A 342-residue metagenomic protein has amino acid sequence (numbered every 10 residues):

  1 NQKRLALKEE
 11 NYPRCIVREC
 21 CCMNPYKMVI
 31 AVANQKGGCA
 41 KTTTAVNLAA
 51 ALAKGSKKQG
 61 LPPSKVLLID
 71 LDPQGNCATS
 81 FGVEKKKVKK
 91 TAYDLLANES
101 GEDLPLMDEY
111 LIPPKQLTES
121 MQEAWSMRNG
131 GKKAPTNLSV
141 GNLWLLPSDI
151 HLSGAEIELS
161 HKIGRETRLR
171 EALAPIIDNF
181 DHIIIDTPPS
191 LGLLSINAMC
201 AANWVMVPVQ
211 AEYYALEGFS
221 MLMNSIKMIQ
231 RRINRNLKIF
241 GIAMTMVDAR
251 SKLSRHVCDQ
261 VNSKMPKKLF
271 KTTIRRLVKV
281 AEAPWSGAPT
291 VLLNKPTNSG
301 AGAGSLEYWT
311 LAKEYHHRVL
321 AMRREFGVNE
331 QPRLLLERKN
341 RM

Functional and structural regions predicted by a protein language model:
Q2-M342: P-loop NTP-binding core
